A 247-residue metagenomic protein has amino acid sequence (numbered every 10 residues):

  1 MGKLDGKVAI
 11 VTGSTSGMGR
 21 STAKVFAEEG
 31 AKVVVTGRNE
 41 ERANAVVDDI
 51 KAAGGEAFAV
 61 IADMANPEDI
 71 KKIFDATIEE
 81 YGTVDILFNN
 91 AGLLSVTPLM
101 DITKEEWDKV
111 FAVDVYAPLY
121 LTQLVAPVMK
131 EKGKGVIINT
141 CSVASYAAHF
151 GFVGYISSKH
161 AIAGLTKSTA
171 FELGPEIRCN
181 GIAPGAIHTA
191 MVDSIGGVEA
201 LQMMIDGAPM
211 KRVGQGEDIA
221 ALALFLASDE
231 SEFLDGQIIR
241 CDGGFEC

Functional and structural regions predicted by a protein language model:
V8, T15-S16, N39: Conserved glycine-rich cofactor-binding loop
F88, G174-R178, L234-G236: Short, small/polar-rich loop/turn modules that mediate ligand/substrate recognition or access, typified
P98-L99, E106-F111, V192, M204: Substrate-binding pocket helix/loop in short-chain dehydrogenase/reductase
L119, K134, R212-C241, E246: C-terminal substrate-recognition "lid" of short-chain dehydrogenase/reductases
T122, S158, T166: Active-site helix of classical SDR
P127, A170-P175, E232: Alpha-helical segment proximal to the catalytic Tyr-Lys
S142: Residue(s) in the substrate-gating loop at a strand-loop-helix junction that position the organic substrate next
